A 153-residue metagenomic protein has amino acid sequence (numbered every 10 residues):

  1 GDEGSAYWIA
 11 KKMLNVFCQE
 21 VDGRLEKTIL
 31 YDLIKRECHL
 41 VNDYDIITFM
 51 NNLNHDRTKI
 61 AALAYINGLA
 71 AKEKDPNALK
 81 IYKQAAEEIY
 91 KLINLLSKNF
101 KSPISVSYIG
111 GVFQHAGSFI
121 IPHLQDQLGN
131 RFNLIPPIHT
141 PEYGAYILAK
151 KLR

Functional and structural regions predicted by a protein language model:
G1-N15: Short alpha-helices
K12-R153: ATP-binding/phosphotransfer module of carbohydrate and carboxylate kinases, centering on a glycine-rich
